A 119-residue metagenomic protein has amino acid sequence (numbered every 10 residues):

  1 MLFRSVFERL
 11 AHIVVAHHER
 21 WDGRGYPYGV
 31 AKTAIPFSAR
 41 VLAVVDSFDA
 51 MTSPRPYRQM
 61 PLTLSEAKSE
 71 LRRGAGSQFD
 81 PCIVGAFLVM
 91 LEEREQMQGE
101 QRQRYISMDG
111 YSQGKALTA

Functional and structural regions predicted by a protein language model:
M1-A119: Histidine- and acidic-residue-rich, metal-dependent catalytic cores
